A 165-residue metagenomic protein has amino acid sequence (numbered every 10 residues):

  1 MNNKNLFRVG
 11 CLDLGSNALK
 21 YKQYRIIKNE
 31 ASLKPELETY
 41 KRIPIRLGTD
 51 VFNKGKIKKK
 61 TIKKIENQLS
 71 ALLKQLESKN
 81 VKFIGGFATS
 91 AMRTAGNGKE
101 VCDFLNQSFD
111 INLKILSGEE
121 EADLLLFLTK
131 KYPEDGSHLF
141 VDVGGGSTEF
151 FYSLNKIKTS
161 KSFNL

Functional and structural regions predicted by a protein language model:
M1-S16, K22-F140, F151-L165: Nucleotide/phosphate-binding catalytic cleft detector across ATP-hydrolyzing and phosphate-transferring enzymes
G146-S147: Active-site-adjacent helix-turn-beta-strand microarchitecture at beta-sheet edges that either contains or buttresses
